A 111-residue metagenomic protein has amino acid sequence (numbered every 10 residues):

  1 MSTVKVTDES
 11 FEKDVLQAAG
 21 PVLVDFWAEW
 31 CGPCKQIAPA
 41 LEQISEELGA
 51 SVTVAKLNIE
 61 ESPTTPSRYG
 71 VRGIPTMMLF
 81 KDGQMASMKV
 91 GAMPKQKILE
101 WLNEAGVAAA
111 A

Functional and structural regions predicted by a protein language model:
S2, T7, W27, T53-A55: Conserved Rossmann-like nucleotide-binding pocket used by diverse enzymes that bind dinucleotide cofactors
V4-V22, P63: A short beta-strand-turn-helix
A19-G20, W27-W30, G73: Short pre-active-site segment immediately N-terminal to redox-active cysteine/selenocysteine motifs in thiol-based
G20-P21, Q36-L57: Conserved helix-turn-beta segment immediately C-terminal to the redox Cys motif in thioredoxin-like folds
F26-A40: Conserved redox-active cysteine motifs that mediate thiol-disulfide chemistry, especially di-cysteine Cys-X(1-2)-Cys
I59-P66: Structural microenvironment flanking redox-active thiols in thiol-disulfide oxidoreductases
L79-A110: Non-catalytic, surface beta->alpha helical segment in thiol-disulfide oxidoreductase systems
